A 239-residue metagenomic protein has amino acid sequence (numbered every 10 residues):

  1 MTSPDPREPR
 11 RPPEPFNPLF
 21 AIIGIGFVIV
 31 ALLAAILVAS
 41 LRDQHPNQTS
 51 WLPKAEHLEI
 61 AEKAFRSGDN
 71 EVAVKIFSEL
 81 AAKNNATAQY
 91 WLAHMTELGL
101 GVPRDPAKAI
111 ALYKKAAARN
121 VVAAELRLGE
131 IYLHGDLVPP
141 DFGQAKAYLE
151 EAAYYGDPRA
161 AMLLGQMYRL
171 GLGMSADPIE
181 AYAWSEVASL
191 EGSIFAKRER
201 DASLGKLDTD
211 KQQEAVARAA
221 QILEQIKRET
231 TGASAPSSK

Functional and structural regions predicted by a protein language model:
M1-F16: N-terminal Lys/Arg-rich, disordered targeting/topogenic segments
P13-F27: N-terminal Sec-pathway targeting helices
V30-E71, K75: N-terminal leader/linker segments that initiate helical-solenoid repeat arrays
L52, F65-D69, A82-N85, L98-L100 (+9 more regions): Short helix-capping/linker turns of helical repeat alpha-solenoids
H57-A64, K75-L80, Q89-L98, E125-H134 (+3 more regions): Hydrophobic face of amphipathic alpha-helices that form TPR/SEL1-like repeat modules and related alpha-solenoid
R66-K75, P103-K115, P139-Y148, S175-A183 (+1 more regions): Structural signature of tandem alpha-helical TPR/SEL1-like repeats, specifically the intra-repeat loop/turn
E79-L80, K115-A116, E150-A152, V187-A188: Canonical positions in the second alpha-helix
I194-K239: Terminal, low-structured helical/coil segments at or just beyond the last alpha-helical repeat
